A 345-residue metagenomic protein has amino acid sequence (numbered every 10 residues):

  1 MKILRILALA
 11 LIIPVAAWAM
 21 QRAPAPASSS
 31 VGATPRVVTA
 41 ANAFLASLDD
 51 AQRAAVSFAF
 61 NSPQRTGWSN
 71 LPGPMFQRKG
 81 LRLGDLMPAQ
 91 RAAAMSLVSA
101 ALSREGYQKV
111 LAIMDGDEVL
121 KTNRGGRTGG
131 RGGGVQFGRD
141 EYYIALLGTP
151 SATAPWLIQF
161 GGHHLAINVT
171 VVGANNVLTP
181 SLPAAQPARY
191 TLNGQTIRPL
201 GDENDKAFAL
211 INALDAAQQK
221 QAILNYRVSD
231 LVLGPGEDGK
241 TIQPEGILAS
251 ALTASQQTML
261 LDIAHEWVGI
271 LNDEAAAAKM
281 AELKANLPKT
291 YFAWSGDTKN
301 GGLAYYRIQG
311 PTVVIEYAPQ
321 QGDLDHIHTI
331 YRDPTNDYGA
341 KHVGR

Functional and structural regions predicted by a protein language model:
M1-I6: Positively charged n-region of N-terminal signal peptides that target proteins for export
L7-A16: Bacterial N-terminal signal peptides
M20-R345: A cross-kingdom marker for long, charged
